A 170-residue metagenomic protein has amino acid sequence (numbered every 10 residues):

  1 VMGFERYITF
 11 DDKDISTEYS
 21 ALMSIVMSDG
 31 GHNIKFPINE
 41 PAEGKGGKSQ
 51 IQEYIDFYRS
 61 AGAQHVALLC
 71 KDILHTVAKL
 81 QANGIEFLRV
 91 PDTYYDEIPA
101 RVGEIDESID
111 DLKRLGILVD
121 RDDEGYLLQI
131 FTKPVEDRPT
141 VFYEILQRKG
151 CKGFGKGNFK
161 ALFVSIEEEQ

Functional and structural regions predicted by a protein language model:
V1-I8, S16-Q170: Glyoxalase I/VOC metalloenzyme domain signal
D11: Acidic carboxylate-rich catalytic motifs and surrounding loops in phosphoryl-/glycosyl-chemistry enzymes
